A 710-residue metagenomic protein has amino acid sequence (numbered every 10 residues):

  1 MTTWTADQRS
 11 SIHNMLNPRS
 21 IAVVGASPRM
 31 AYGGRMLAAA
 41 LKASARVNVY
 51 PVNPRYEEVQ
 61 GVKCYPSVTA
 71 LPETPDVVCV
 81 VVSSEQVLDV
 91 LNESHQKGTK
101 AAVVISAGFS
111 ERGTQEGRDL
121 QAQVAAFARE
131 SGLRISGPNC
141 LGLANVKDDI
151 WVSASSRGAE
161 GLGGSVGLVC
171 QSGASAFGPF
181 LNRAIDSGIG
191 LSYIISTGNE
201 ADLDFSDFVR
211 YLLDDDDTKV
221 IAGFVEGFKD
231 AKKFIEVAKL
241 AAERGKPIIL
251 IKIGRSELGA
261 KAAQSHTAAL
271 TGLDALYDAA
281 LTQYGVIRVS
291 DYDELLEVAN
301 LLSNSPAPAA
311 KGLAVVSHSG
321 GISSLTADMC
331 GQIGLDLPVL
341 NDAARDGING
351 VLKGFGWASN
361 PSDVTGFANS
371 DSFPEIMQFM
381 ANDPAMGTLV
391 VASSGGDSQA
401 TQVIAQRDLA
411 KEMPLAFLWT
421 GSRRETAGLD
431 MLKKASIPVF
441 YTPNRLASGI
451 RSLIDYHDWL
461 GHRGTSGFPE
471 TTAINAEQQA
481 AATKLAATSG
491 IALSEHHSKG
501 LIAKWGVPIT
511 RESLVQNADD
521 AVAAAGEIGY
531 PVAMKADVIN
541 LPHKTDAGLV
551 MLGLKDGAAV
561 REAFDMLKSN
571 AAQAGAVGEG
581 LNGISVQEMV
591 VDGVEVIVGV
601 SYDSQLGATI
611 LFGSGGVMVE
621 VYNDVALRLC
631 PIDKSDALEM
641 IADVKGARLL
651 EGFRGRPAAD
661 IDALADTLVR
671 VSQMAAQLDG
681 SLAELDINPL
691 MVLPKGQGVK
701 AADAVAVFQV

Functional and structural regions predicted by a protein language model:
M1-V710: Catalytic-core regions of core metabolic enzymes, especially those transforming organic acids/acyl-group intermediates
